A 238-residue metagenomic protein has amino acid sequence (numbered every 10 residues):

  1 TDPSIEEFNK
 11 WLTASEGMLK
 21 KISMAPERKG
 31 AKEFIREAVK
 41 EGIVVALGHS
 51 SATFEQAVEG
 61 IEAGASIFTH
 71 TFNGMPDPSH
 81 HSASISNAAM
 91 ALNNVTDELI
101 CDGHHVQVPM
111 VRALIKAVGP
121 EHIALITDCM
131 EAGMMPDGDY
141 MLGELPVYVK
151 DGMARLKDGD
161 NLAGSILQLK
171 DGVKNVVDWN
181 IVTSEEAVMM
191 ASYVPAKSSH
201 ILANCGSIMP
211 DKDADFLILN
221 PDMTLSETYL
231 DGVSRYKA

Functional and structural regions predicted by a protein language model:
T1-P3: Alpha-helix N-cap and loop-to-helix initiation/capping positions
I5-M135: Active-site core of metal-dependent hydrolases
A38, I43-V44, A196, L217 (+1 more regions): Hydrophobic secondary-structure block in the mid-to-C-terminal portion of proteins
N87-L99, G103, I115-T127, G133-I218: His/Asp/Glu-enriched, well-ordered alpha-helical/loop segment that forms or immediately abuts the divalent-metal
M223-Y229: Short, Lys/Arg- and Gly-enriched loop/turn segments at beta-strand edges
